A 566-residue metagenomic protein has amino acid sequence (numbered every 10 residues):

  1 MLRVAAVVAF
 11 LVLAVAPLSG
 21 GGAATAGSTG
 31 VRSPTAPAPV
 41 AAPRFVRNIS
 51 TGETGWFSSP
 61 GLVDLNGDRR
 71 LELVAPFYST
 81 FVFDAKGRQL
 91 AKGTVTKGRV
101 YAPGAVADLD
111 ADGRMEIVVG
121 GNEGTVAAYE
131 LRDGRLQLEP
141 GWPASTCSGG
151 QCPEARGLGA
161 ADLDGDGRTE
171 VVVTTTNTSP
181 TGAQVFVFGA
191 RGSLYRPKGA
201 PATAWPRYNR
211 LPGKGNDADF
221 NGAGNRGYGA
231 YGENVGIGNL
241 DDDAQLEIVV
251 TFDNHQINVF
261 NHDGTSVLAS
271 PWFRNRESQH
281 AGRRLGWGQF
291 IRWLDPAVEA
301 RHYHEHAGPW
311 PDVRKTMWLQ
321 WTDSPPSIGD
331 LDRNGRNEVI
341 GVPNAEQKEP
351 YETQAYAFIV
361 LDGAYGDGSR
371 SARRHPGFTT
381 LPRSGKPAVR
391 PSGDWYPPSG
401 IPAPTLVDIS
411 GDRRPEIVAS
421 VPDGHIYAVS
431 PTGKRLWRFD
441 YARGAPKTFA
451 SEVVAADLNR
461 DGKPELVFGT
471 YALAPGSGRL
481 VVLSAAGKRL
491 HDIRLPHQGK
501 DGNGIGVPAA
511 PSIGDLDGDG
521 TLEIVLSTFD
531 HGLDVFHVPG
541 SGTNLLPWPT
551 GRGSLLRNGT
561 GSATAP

Functional and structural regions predicted by a protein language model:
A5-P17: Bacterial N-terminal signal peptides
P17-G30: Signal peptide processing junction and immediate N-terminal pro/mature segment of secreted/exported proteins
G30-P566: Extracytoplasmic/lumenal domain signature
